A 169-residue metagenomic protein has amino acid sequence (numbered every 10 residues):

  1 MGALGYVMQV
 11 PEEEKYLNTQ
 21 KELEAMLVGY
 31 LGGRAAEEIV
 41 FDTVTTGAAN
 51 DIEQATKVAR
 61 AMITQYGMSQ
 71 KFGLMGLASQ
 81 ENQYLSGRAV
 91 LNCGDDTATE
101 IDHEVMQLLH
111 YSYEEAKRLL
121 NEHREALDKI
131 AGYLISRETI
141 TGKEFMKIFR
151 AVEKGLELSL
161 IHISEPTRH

Functional and structural regions predicted by a protein language model:
M1-L160, S164: Soluble catalytic regions of large protease machineries
E165-H169: Short "domain-exit" segments at the C-terminal end of structured domains
